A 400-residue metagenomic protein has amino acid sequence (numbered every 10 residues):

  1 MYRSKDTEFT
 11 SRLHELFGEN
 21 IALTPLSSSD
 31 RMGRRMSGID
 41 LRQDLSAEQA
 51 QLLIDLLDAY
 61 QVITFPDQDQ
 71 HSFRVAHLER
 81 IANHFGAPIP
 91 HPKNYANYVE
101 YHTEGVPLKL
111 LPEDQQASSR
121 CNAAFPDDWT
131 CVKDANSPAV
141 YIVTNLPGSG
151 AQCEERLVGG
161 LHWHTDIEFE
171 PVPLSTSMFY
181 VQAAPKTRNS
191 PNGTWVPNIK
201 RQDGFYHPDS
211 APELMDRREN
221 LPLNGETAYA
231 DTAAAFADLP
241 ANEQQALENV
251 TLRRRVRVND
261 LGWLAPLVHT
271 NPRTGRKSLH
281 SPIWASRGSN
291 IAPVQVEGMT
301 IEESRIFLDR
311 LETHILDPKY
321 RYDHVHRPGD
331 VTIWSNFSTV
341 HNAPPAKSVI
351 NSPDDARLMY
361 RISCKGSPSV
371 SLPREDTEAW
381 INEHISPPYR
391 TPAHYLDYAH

Functional and structural regions predicted by a protein language model:
Y2-V62, D67-P328, F337-H400: Non-heme Fe(II) oxygenase catalytic core, chiefly the N-lobe of the double-stranded beta-helix
